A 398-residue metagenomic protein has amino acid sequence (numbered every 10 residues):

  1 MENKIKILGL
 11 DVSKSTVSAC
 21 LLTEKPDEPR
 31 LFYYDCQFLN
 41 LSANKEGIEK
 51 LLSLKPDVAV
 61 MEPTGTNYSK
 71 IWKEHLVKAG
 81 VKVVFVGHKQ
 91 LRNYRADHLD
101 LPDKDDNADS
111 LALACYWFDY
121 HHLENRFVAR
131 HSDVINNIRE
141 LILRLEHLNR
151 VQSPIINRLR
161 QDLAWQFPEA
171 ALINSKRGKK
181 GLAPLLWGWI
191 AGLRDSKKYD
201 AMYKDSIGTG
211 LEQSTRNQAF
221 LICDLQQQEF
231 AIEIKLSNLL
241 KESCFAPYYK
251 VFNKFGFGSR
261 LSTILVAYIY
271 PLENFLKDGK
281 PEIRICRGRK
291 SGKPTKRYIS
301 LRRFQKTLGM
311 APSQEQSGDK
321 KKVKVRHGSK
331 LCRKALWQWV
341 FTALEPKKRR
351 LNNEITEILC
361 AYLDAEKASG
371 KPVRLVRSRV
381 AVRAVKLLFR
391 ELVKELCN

Functional and structural regions predicted by a protein language model:
E2-P26, L113: Gly/Thr-rich phosphate-binding beta-strand-loop-beta motif of the actin/hexokinase/Hsp70
K14-C20, E28, L186-W187, K197 (+1 more regions): Short N-terminal binding/cap micro-motifs at the start of the first secondary-structure element
K25-V58: Nucleic-acid-processing active sites and adjacent nucleic-acid-binding tracks, predominantly divalent metal-dependent
P56-N67: Short glycine-rich phosphate-binding loop at a beta-alpha junction
H75, F85-S243: Long, charge-rich intrinsically disordered scaffolds of nucleic-acid metabolism proteins
K250-V251, L265-R374: Phosphate-backbone recognition surface of nucleic-acid-processing proteins
A368-C397: Basic, amphipathic alpha-helical segments enriched in Lys/Arg and hydrophobic/aromatic residues
